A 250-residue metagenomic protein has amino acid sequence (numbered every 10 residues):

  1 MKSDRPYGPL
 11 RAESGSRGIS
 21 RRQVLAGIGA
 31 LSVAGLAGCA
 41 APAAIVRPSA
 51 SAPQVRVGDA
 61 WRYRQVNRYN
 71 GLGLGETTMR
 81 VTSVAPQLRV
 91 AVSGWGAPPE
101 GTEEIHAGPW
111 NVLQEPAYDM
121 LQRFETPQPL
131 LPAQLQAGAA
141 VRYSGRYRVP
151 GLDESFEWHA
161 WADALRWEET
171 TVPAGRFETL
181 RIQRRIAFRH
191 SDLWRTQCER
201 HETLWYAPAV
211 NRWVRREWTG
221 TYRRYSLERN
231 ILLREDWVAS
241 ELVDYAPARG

Functional and structural regions predicted by a protein language model:
M1-S20, G27-A37: N-terminal secretory signal peptides
K2, N67, H106-G108: Helix N-terminus capping/helix-initiation residues
G8, I19-I28, P99-V112: Short beta-strand/loop turn elements enriched in aromatics
E13-S14, R47, P127, R200: Generic anion/oxyanion-binding catalytic loop in active/binding sites
L25, L36-R47, R89-V90, L113-P127 (+1 more regions): N-terminal short leaders/motifs
A34, Q134, T170: Short glycine- and Lys/Arg-enriched binding-loop motifs that mark or flank ligand-binding interfaces
A40-E104, V149-G250: Acidic, serine/threonine-rich low-complexity disordered tracts
T82-R89, S93-S144: An acidic-aromatic
